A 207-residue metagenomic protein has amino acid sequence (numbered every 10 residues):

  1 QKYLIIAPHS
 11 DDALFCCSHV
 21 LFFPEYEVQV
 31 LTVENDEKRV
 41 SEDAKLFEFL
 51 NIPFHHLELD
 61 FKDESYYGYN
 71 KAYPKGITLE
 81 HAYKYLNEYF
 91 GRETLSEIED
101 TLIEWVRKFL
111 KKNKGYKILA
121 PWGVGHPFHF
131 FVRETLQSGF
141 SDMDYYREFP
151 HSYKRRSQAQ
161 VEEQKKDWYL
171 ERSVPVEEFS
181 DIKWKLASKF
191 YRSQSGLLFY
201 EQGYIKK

Functional and structural regions predicted by a protein language model:
Q1-S138: Active-site beta-strand->loop->alpha-helix modules in alpha/beta enzyme cores, enriched in Gly/His/Asp(Glu)
P24, F49, A72-G76, E80-A82 (+5 more regions): C-terminal accessory domains and tails appended to enzymatic cores
L31-V33, Y146-F149: Generic beta-sheet signal
V33, K154-S157: Short, compositionally biased strand/turn segments that nucleate or flank brief secondary-structure elements
K38, H151-K154: Short gly/pro/ser/thr-enriched loop/turn and capping motifs at secondary-structure boundaries
H56-Y66, W122-G123, E148-H151, L197-K206: Acidic carboxylate-rich catalytic motifs and surrounding loops in phosphoryl-/glycosyl-chemistry enzymes
